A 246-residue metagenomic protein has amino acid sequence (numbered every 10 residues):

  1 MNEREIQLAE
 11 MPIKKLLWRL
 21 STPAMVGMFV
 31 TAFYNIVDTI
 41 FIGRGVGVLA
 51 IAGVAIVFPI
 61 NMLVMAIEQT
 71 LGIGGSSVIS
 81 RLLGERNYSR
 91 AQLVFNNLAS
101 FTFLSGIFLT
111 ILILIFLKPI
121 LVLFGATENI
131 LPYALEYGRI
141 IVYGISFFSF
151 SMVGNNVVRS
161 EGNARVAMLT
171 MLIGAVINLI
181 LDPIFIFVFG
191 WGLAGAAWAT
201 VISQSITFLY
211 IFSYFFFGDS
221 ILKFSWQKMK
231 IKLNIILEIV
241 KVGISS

Functional and structural regions predicted by a protein language model:
M1-S21, I79-G144, V188-I244: Short alpha-helical transmembrane segments in multi-pass integral membrane proteins
W18, F33-Y34, L71, L112-F116 (+3 more regions): Residue-level signal for transmembrane alpha-helical positions in Major Facilitator Superfamily
A24-S77, I141-F148, Y210, L237 (+1 more regions): Transmembrane helix-bundle signature of multi-pass secondary active exporters and lipid flippases
F33-I36, G45-V48, L82-E85, S160-E161 (+2 more regions): Helix-loop interface residues and adjacent transmembrane-helix termini in multi-pass membrane transporters, primarily
T39, S76-S77, L117-K118, N155 (+1 more regions): Interfacial helix-capping/hinge residues at the ends of transmembrane alpha-helices
I51-I111, F148-A167: Small-residue-rich hydrophobic transmembrane alpha-helices
L63, T110, N178-P183, F208-F212: Hydrophobic transmembrane alpha-helices of multi-pass small-molecule transporters
G72, I141-R159, A167-N178, A196-I211: Short runs within selected transmembrane alpha-helices of multi-pass transporters and secretion channels
